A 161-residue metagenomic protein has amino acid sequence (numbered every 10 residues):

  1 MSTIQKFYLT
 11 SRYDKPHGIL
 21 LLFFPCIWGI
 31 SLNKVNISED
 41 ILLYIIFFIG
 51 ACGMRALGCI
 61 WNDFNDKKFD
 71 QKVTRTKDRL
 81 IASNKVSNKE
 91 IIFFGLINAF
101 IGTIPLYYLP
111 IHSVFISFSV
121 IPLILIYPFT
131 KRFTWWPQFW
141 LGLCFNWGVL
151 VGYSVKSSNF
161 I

Functional and structural regions predicted by a protein language model:
M1-F7, C59-V86: Cytosolic, membrane-interface loops and tails of multi-pass inner-membrane proteins
S2-K6, L22, L43: N-terminal amphipathic/basic helix or basic patch
Q5-L9, R79-F160: Intramembrane alpha-helical segments
Y13-D14, M54, N62, P137: Residue-level micro-sites within transmembrane alpha helices that shape and flank functional polar/acidic positions
Y13-L32: The first (N-terminal) embedded transmembrane alpha-helix
L22-F23, D63, D70-T74, G95 (+2 more regions): Short, function-defining helix-loop hinge/capping sites that tune catalysis or transport
C26-N65, R75, A99-T103, V114-L125 (+2 more regions): Membrane-embedded alpha-helical segments that form the functional core of polytopic membrane enzymes, especially those
